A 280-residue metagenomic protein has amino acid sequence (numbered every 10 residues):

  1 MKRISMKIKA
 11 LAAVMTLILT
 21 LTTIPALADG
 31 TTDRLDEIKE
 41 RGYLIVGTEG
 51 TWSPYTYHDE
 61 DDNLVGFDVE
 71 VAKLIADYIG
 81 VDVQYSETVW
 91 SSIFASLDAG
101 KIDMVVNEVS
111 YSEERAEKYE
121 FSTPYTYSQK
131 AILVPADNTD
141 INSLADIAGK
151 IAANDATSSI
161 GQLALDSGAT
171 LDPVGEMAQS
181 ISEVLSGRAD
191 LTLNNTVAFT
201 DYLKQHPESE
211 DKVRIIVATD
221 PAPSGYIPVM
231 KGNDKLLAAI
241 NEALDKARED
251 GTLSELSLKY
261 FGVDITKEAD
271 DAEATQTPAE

Functional and structural regions predicted by a protein language model:
D29, V69-Y78, N138, S158 (+1 more regions): Extended ligand-binding regions for polar small-molecule ligands
D29-E108: Extracytoplasmic small-molecule ligand-binding "clamshell" domains of the periplasmic binding protein/Venus flytrap
L35-E37, P135-I151: Flexible hinge/capping segments at coil-to-helix
L44-T48, L144-T157: Short loop->beta-strand "edge-of-pocket" segments that line small-molecule binding or catalytic clefts across diverse
V46-E49, F121-S143, I227-K231: Hydrophobic/proline-rich hinge and linker segments of small-molecule sensing/allosteric domains, predominantly
Y85-A95, T139, A156-T157, D172-S186 (+1 more regions): Short helix-initiation/N-cap motifs at beta->coil->alpha
S91, A95, V109-E117, D190-A222: A ligand-binding cleft/hinge motif common to bilobed small-molecule-binding domains
Y127-V134, T200, K204-E242, V263-E280: Periplasmic-binding protein-like
